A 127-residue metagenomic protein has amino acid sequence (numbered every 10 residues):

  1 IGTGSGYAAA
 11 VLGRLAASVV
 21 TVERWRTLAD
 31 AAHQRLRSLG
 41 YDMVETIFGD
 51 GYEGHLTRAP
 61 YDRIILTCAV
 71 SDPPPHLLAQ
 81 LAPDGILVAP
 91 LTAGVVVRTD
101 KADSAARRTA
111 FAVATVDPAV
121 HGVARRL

Functional and structural regions predicted by a protein language model:
I1-K101: Conserved nucleotide-cofactor-binding alpha/beta core module
P90-L127: Active-site capping/gating segments
